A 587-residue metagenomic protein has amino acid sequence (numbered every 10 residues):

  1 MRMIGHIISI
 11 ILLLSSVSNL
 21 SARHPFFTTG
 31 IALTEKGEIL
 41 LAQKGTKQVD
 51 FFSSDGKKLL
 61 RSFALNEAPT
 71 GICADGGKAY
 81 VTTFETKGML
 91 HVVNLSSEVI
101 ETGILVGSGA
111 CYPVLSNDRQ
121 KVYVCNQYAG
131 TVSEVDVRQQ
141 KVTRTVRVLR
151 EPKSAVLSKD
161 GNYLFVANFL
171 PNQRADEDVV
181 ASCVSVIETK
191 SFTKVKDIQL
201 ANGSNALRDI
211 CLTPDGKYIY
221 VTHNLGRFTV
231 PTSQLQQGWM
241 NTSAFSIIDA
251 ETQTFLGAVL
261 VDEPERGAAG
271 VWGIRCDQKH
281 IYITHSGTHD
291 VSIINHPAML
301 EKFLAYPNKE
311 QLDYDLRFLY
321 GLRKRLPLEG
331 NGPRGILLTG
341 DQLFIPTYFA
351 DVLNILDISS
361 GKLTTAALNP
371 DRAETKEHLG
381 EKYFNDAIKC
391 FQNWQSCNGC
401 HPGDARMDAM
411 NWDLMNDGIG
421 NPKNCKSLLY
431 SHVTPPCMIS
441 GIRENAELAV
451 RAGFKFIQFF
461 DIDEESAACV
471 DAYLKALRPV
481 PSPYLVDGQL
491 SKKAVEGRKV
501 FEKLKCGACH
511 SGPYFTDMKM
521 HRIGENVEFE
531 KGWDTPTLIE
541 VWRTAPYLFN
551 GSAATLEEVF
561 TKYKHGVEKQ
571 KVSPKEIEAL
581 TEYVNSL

Functional and structural regions predicted by a protein language model:
M1-R23: Bacterial Sec-dependent N-terminal signal peptides
G5-I7, G37, L414, G524: Generic extreme N-terminus detector
L13, L20-K382: Predominantly soluble domains enriched in secretory-pathway, periplasmic, or organellar proteins
F192, K196, L207-P214, V221-Q234 (+2 more regions): Periplasmic c-type cytochrome electron-transfer domains
